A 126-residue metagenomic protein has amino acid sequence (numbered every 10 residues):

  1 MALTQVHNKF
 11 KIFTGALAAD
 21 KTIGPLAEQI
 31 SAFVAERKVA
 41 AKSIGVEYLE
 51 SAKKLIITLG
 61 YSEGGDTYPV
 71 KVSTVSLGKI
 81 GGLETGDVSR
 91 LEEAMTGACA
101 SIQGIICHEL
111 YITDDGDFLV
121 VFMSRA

Functional and structural regions predicted by a protein language model:
M1-A126: Terminus-proximal functional modules
